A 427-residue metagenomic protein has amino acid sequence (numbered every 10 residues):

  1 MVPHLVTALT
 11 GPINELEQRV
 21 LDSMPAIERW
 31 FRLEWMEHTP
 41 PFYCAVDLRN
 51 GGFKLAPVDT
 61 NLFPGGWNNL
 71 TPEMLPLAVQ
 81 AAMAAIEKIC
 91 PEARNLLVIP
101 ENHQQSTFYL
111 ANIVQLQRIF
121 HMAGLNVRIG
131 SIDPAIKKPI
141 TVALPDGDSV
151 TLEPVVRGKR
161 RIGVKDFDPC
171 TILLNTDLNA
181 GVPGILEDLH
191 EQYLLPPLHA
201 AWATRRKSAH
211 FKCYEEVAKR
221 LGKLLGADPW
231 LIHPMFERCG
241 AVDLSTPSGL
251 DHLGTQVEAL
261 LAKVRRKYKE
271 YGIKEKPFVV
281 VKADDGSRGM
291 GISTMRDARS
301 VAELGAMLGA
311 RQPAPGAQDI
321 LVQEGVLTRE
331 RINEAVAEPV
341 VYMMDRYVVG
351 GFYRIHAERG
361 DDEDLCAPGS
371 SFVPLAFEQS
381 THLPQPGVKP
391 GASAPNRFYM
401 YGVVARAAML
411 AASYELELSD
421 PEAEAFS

Functional and structural regions predicted by a protein language model:
M1-E28, H38, C44-A45, A56 (+8 more regions): Low-complexity, highly charged intrinsically disordered N-terminal segments that act as targeting/localization
V2-L9, W35, F63-L97, H356-S427: C-terminal active-site "lid" helix and adjoining low-complexity regulatory extension at the edge of ATP-using catalytic
H38-P64, K282, G325, A337-R346 (+3 more regions): Conserved metal-phosphate-binding beta-hairpin within the catalytic cores of diverse ATP-dependent phosphoryl-transfer
T39-F42, F120, K165, N333-V336: Short solvent-exposed loop/turn micro-motifs enriched in small/polar/acidic residues
D47-G52, L62-P64, N102-H103, P154-V156 (+6 more regions): Short, flexible loop/turn elements at secondary-structure junctions
K54, Q256-R266, Y271-F278, M290 (+1 more regions): Phosphate-binding site of ATP-dependent enzymes
A81, Q104-E275: Conserved N-proximal alpha/beta basic substrate-recognition cap immediately N-terminal to, or forming the N-lobe
E237-L250, F278-A306: Glycine-rich phosphate-binding loop of ATP-grasp-fold ATP-dependent ligases
